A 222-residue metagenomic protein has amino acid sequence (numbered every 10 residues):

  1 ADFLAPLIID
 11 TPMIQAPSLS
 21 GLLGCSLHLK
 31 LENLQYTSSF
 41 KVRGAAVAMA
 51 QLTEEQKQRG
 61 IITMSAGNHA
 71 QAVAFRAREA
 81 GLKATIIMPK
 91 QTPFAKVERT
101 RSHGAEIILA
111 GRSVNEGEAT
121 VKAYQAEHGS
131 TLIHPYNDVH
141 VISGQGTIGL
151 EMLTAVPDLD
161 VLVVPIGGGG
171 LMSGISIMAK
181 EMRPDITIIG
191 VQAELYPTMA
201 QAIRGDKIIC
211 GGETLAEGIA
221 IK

Functional and structural regions predicted by a protein language model:
A1-K222: PLP-dependent amino-acid enzyme catalytic core
